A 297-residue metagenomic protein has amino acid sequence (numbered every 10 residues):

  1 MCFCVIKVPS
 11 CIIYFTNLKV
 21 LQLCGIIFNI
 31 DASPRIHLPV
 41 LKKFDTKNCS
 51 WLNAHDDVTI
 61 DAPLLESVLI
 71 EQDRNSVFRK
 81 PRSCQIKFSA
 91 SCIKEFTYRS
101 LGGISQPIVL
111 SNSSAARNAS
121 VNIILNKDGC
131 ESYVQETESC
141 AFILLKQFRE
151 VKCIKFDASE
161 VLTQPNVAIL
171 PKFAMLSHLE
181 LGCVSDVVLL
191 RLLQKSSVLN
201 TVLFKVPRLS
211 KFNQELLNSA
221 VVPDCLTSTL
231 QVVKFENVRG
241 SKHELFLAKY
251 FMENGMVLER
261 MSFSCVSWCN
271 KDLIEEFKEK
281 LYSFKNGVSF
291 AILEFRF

Functional and structural regions predicted by a protein language model:
M1-K172, S177-L192, N200, F204-A220 (+4 more regions): Leucine-rich repeat
L192, V233, F251: Hydrophobic, well-ordered secondary-structure elements that form the walls of internal hydrophobic environments
L226: Basic, glycine-rich polyanion-binding accessory segments appended to enzymes
